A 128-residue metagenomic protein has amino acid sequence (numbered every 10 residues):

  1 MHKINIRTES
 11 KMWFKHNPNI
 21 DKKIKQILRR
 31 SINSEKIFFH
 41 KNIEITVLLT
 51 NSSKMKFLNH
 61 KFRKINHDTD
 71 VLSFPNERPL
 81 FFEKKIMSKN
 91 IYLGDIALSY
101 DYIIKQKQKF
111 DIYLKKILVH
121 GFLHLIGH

Functional and structural regions predicted by a protein language model:
M1-L118, F122-H128: An acidic/histidine-cluster motif and surrounding catalytic segment that typifies divalent-metal-assisted enzyme active
